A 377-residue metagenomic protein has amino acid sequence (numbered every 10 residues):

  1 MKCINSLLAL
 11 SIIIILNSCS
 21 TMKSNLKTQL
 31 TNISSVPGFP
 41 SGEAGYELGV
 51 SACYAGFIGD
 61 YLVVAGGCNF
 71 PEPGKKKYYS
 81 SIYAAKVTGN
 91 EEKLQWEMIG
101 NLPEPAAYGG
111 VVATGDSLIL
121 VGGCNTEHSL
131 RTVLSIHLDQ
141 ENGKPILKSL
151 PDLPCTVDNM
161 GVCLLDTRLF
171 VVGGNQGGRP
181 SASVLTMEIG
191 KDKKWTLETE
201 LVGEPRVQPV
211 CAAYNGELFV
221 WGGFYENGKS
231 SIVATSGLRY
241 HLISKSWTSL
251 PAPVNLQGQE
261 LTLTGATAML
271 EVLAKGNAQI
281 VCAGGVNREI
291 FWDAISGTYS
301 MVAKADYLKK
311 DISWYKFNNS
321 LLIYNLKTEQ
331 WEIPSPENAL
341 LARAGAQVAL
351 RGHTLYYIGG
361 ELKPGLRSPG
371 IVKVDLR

Functional and structural regions predicted by a protein language model:
K2-L10: Sec-dependent signal peptide recognition, specifically the positively charged N-region followed immediately by
N17-S18: C-terminal motif of bacterial Sec signal peptides marking the signal peptidase cleavage site
K23-R377: Kelch-like beta-propeller repeat domains
